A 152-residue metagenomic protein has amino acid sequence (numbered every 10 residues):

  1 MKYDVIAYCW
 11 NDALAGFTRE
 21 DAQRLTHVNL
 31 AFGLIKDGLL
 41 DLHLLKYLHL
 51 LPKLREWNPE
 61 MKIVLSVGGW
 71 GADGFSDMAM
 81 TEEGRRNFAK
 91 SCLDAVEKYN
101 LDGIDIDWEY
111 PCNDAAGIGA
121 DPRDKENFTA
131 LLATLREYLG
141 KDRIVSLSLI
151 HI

Functional and structural regions predicted by a protein language model:
M1-V96, C112-N113, R123-E126, T134: Glycan-recognition patch characteristic of GH18 chitinases/ENGases and related GlcNAc/peptidoglycan-binding proteins
I6, S146-S148: Soluble periplasmic/extracytoplasmic beta-strand elements of cell-envelope proteins
R24, N100-D102, K141: Short loop/turn motifs at secondary-structure junctions
V28, I104-I106: Hydrophobic residues within beta-strands of alpha/beta enzymes
G117: Catalytic palm subdomain of template-directed nucleic-acid polymerases, centered on the conserved carboxylate motif
K125-R143: Active-site neighborhood of glycoside hydrolase catalytic domains
I150-I152: Conserved small/polar residues in nucleotide/adenosyl-binding loops
